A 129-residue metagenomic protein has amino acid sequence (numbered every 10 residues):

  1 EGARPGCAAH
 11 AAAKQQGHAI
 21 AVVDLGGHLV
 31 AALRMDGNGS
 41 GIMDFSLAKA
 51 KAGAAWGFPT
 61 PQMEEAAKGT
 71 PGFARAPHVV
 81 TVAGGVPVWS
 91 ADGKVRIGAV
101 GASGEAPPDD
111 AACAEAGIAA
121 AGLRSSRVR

Functional and structural regions predicted by a protein language model:
E1-R129: Flexible, solvent-exposed loop/hinge segments and secondary-structure transition points
